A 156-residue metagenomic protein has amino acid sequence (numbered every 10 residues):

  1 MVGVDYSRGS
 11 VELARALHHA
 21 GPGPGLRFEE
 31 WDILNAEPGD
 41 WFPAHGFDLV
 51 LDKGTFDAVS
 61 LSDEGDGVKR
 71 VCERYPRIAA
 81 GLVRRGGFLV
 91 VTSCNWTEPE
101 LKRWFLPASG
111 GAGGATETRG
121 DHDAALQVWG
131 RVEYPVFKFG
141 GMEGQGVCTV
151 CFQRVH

Functional and structural regions predicted by a protein language model:
M1-D5: Conserved SAM-binding motif I beta-strand of class I
S7-G9: Conserved SAM/SAH-binding beta-strand->alpha-helix loop
A14-R15: Conserved SAM-binding loop
G23, V59-S60, V83-R85: Helix-to-beta-strand junctions that scaffold the AdoMet/dcAdoMet cofactor pocket in Class I SAM-dependent enzymes
L34-L51: A short acidic, Gly/Pro-enriched loop at the edge of an enzyme's catalytic core that lines a small-molecule cofactor
P43, G65-R85: A short glycine-rich, Lys/Arg-flanked "PGG" loop and its adjoining helix->strand segment in the class I
D52-F56, L61: A short beta-strand submotif of the Rossmann-like class I SAM-dependent methyltransferase core that lines
K102-H156: Class I S-adenosyl-L-methionine
